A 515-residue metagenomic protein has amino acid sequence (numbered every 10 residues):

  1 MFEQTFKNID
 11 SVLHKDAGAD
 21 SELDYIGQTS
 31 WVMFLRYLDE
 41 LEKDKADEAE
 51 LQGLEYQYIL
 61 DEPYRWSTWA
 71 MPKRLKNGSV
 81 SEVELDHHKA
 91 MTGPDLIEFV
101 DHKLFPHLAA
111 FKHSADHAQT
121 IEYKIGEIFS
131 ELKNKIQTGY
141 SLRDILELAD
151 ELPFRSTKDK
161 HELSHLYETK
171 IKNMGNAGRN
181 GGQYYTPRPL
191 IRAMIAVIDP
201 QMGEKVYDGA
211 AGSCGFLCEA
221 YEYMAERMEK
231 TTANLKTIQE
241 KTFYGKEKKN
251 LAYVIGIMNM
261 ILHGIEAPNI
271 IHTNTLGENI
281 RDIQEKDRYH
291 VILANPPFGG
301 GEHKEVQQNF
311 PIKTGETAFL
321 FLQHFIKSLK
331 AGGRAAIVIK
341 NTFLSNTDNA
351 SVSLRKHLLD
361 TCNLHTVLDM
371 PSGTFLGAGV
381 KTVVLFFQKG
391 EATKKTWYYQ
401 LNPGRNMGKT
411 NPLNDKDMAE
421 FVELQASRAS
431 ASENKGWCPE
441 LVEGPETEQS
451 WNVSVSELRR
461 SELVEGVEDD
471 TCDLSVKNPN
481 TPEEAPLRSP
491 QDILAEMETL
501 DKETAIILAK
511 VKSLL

Functional and structural regions predicted by a protein language model:
M1-M202, N269-E278, I283, D369-S372 (+6 more regions): Non-catalytic, mostly N-terminal accessory regions of nucleic-acid modification and defense proteins
S21, Y25, N250-Y253, G315-F387: Conserved Class I SAM-dependent methyltransferase catalytic core
E22, Q239, R288, I292 (+4 more regions): A generic structural signal for well-ordered coil/turn residues at beta-strand boundaries that shape enzyme active-site
E40, S213, N250, L276-G277 (+5 more regions): Conserved nucleotide-binding/hydrolysis micro-motifs of P-loop NTPases
G181-A294, G299-G301, V306, K313-G315 (+4 more regions): Conserved S-adenosyl-L-methionine
G315, F319, Q323-L329, R334 (+12 more regions): Polybasic, glycine- and aromatic-enriched phosphate-binding surface used to engage nucleic acids
N363-L364, T374-L376, K381-E423: C-terminal, active-site-flanking charged/polar segments
